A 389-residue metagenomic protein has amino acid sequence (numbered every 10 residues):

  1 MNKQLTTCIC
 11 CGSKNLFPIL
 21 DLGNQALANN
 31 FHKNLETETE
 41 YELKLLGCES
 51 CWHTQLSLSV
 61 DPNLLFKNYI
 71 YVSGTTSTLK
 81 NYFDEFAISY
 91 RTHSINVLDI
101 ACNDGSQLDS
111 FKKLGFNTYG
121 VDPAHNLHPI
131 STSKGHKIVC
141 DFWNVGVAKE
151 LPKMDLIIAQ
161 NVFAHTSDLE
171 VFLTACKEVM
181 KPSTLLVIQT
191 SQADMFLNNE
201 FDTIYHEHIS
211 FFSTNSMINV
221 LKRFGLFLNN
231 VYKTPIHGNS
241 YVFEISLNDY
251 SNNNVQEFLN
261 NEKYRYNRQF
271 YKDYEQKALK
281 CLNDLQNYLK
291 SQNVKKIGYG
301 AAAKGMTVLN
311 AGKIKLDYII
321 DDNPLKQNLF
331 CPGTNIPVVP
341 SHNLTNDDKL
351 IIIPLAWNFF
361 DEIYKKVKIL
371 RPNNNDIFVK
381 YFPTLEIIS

Functional and structural regions predicted by a protein language model:
M1-T78, Y232: N-terminal juxtadomain amphipathic helix that follows a signal peptide/anchor or precedes a small N-terminal auxiliary
Y90, S110, D249-S389: Hydrophobic, well-ordered beta-alpha structural blocks that scaffold small-molecule cofactor pockets
S94-N103, K296: Conserved class I S-adenosyl-L-methionine
G135-G146: Conserved SAM-binding strand-loop segment of SAM-dependent methyltransferases
I158: A conserved beta-strand element that flanks and buttresses the S-adenosyl-L-methionine
E170-L185: A short glycine-rich, Lys/Arg-flanked "PGG" loop and its adjoining helix->strand segment in the class I
S183-S191, V379-K380: Conserved beta-strand signature within the Rossmann-like core of class I S-adenosyl-L-methionine
I188-S210, T214-S216: Short, glycine-/aromatic-enriched active-site segment of Class I SAM-dependent methyltransferases
